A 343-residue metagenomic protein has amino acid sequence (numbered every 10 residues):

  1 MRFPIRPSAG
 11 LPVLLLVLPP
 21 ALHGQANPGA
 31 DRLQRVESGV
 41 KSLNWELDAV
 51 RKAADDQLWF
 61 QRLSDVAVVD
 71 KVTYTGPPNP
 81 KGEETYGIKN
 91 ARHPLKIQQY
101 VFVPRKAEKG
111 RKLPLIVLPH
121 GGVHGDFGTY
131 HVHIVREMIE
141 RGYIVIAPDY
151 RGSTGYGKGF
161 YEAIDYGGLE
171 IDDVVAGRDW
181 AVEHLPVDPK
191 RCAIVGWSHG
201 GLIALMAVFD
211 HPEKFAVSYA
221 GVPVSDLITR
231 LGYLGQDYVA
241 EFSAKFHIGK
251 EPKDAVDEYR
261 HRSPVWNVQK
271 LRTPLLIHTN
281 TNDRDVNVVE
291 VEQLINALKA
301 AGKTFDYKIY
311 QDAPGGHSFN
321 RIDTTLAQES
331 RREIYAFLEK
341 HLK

Functional and structural regions predicted by a protein language model:
M1-L11: Bacterial N-terminal signal peptides that target proteins for export
G10-A21: Bacterial N-terminal signal peptides
N27-R105: Non-catalytic accessory segments flanking enzyme active sites
F60, T85-Y86, T129-I134, A204-A207 (+1 more regions): Short beta-alpha junctions and helix-cap segments that line functional grooves
D65, H93, M138-I139, V268-L271: Extracellular/periplasmic catalytic domains that process cell-envelope and extracellular macromolecules
D70-I97, R105-H184, D188-K190, W197 (+1 more regions): Cap/lid segment of the alpha/beta-hydrolase catalytic domain
Y74, P78, Y150-K343: Active-site-proximal cap/loop segments of hydrolase catalytic domains
